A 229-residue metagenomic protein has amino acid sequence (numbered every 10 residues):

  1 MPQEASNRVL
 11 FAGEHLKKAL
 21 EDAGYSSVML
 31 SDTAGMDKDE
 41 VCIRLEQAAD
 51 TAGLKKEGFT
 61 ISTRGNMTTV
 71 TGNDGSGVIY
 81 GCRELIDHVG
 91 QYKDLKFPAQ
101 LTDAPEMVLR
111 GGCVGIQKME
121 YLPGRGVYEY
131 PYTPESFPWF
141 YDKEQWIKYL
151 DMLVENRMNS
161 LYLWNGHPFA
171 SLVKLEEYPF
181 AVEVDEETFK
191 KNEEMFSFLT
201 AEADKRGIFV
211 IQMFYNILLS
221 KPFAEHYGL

Functional and structural regions predicted by a protein language model:
P2-A5: Cell-envelope and extracellular/periplasmic
N7, A12-H15, A19, T51-G58 (+1 more regions): Feature activates predominantly on carbohydrate-active enzymes
A12-T33: N-terminal segment of the mature soluble domain
V28-K55: Short, well-ordered secondary-structure micro-motifs within conserved domains or adaptor modules
